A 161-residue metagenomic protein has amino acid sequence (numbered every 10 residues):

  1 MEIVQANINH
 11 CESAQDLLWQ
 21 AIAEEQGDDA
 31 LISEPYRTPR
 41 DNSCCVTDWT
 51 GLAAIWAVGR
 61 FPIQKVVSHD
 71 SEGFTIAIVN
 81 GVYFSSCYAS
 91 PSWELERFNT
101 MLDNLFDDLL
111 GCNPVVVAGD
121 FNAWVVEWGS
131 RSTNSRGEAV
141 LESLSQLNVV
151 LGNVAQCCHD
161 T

Functional and structural regions predicted by a protein language model:
M1-T161: A shared catalytic/ligand-binding motif for oxyanion handling
